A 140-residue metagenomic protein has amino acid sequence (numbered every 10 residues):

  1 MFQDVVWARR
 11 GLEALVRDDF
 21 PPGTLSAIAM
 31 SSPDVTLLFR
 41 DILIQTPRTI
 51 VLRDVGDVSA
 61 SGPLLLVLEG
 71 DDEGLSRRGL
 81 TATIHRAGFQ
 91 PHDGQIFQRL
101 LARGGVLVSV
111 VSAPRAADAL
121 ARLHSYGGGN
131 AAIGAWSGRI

Functional and structural regions predicted by a protein language model:
M1-I140: Positively charged, small/polar-rich N-terminal and surface patches that mediate targeting and assembly and bind
